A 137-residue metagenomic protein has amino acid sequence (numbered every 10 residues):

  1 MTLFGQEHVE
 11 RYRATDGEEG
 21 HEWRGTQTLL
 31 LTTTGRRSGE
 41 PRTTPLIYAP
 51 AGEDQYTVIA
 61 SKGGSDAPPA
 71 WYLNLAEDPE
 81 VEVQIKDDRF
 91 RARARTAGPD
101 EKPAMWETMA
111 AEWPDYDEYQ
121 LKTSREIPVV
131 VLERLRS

Functional and structural regions predicted by a protein language model:
M1-G5, T33-E40, E80-R89: N-terminal short leaders/motifs
M1-Q27: Extreme N-terminal tail/first-helix region
E7, L132-R134: Long, non-globular segments of proteins
T26-S61: Short beta-strand segments
T28, I127-V129: Short hydrophobic/aromatic beta-strand or adjacent loop that forms the aromatic wall/cage of a ligand/substrate-binding
A51-E53, D88, S137: Short strand-connecting beta-turns/loops that link adjacent beta-strands
S61-Y116, K122-E126, R134: Short, structured beta-strand-loop surface elements
